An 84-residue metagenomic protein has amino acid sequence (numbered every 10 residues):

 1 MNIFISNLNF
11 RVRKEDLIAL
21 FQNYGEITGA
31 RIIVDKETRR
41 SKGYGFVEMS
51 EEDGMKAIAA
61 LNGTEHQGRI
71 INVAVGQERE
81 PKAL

Functional and structural regions predicted by a protein language model:
M1-N23, T28-R40, Y44, E48-L84: Intrinsically disordered, low-complexity RNA-binding regions enriched in Gly/Arg/Ser/Tyr
